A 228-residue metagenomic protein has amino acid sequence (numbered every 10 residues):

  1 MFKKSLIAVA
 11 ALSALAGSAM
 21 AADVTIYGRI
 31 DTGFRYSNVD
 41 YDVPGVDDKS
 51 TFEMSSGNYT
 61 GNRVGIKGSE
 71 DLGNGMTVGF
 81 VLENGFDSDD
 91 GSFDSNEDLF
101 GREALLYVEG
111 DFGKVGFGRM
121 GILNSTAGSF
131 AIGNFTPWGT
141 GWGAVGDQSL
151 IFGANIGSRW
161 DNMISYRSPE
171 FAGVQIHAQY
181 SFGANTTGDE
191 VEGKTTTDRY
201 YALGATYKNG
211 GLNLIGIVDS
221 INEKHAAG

Functional and structural regions predicted by a protein language model:
M1-G228: Outer-membrane beta-barrel proteins
